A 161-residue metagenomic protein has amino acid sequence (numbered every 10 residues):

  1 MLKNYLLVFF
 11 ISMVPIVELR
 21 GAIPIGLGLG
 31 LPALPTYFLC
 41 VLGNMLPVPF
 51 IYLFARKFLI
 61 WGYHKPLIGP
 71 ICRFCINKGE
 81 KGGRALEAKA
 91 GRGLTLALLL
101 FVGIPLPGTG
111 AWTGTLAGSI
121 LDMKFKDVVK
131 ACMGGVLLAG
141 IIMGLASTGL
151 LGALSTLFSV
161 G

Functional and structural regions predicted by a protein language model:
M1-F9, L29-V102, K126-D127, M133 (+1 more regions): Membrane-interfacial helix-loop-helix
M13-I25, P105-L116: Transmembrane helix boundary and interhelical junction motifs in multipass membrane proteins
G118-I141: Interfacial loop-to-transmembrane junctions
